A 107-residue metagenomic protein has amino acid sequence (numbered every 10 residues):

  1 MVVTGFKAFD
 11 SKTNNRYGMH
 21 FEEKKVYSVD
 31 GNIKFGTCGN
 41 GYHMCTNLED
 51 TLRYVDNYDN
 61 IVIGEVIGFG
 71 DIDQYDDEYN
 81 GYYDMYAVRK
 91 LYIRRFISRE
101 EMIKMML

Functional and structural regions predicted by a protein language model:
M1-L107: Short, glycine-biased loop/turn motifs at secondary-structure junctions and in low-complexity Ser/Thr/Pro-rich termini
